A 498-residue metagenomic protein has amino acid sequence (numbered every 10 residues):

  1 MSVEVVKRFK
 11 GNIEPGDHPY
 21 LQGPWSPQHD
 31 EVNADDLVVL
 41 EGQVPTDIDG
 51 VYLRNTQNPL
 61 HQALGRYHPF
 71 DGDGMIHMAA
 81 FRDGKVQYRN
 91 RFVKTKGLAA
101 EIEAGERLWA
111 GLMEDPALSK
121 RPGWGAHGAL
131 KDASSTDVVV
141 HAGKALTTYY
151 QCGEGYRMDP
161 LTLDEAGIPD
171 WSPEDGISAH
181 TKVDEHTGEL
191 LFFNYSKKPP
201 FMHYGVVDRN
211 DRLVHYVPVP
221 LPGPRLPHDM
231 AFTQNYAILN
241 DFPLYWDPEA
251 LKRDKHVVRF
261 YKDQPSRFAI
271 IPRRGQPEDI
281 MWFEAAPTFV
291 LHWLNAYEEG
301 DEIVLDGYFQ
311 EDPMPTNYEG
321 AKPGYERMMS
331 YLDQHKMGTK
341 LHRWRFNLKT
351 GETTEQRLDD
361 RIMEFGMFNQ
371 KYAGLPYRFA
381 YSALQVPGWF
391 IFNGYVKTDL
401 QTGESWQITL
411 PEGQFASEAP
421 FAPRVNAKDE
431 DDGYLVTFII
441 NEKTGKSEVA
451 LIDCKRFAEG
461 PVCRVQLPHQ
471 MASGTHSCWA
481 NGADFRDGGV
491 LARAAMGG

Functional and structural regions predicted by a protein language model:
M1-G498: Beta-propeller domains
